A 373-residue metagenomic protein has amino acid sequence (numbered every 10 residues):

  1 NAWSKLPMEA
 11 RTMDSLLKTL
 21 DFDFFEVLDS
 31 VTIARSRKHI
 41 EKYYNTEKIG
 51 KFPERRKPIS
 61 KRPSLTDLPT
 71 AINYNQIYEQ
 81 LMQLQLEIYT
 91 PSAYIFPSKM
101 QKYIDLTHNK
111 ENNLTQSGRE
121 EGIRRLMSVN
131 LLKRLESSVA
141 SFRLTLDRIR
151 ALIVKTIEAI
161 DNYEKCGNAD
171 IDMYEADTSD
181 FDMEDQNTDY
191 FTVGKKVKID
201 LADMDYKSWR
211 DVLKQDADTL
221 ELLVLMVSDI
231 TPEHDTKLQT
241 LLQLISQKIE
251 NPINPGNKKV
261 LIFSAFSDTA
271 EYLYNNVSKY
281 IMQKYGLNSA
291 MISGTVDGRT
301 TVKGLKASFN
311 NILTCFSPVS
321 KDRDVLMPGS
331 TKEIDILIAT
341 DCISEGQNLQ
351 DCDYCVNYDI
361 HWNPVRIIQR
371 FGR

Functional and structural regions predicted by a protein language model:
N1-M173: Inter-lobe coupling linker of SF2 helicases/translocases
L131, S138, F142, G256-Y274: Conserved strand-helix element at the start of the C-terminal RecA-like helicase core
P232-A265: Conserved interdomain hinge at the start of the Helicase C-terminal
N257-K258, K284-N288, E333-I334, Q350-Y354: Short glycine-/polar-rich loops that comprise or flank the Walker A/P-loop and associated switch/sensor motifs
S267-S293: Conserved helicase motor "Helicase C" RecA-like lobe of SF1/SF2 P-loop NTPases
V296-A339: Conserved helicase ATPase core of P-loop NTP-dependent helicases/translocases
D324-T331, I338-C352, G372-R373: SF2 helicase motor core recognition
N363-R373: Conserved SF2 helicase motif VI
